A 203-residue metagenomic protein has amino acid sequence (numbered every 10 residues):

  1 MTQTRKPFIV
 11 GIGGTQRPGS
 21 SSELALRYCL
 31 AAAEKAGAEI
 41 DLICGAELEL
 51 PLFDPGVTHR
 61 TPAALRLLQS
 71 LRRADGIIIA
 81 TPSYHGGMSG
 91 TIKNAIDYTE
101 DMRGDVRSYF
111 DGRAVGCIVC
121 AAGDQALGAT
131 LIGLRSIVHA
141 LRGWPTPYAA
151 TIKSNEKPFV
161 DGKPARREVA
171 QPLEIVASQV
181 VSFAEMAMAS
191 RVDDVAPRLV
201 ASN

Functional and structural regions predicted by a protein language model:
T2-G37: N-terminal beta1-alpha1 ligand-phosphate binding loop
T2-V10, W144-N203: Glycine-rich phosphate/pyrophosphate-binding loop and the adjoining helix
I9, S22, L26, A64 (+4 more regions): A general structural signal for well-ordered alpha-helical segments in protein cores
Q16-R17, E47, A122: Short, glycine/serine-rich, charged loops/turns that create anion-binding and catalytic segments at active sites
A36-D41, G143: A generic structural motif
G45-P62, P158-G162: N-terminal beta-loop-helix "entrance" segment that forms/cooperates in small-molecule cofactor or anionic ligand
P62-L141: Helix-loop-strand module that forms the ligand-binding subsite of alpha/beta enzymes
